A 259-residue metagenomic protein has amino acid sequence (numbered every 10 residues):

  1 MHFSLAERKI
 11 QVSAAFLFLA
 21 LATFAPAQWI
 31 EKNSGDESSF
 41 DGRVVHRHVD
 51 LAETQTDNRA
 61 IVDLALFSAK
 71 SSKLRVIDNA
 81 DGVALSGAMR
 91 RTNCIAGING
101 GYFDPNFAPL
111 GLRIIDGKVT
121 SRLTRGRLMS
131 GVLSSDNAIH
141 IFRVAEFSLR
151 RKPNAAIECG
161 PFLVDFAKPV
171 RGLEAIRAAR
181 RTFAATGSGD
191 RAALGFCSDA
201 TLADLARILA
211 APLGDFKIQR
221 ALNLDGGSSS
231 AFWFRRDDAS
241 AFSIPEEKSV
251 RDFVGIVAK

Functional and structural regions predicted by a protein language model:
F3-S13: Bacterial N-terminal signal peptides that target proteins for export
A14-A22: Bacterial N-terminal signal peptides
A25-T124: Zymogen propeptides
S68-K70, L133-I139, F166, T186-D190 (+2 more regions): Short acidic-glycine loop/turn motifs at beta-strand connectors
L85-G87, R150-A155, T182, A203-L209: A short, polar/proline- and glycine-enriched secondary-structure boundary/capping micro-motif
G97-N99, A221-L224: Active-site neighborhood of phospho(di)ester-bond hydrolases with catalytic His/Asp-centered motifs
D104-A175: Active-site-adjacent helix-turn-beta-strand microarchitecture at beta-sheet edges that either contains or buttresses
F107-G126, E174-T182, T186, R191-N223 (+1 more regions): Conserved, well-ordered active-site substructure
